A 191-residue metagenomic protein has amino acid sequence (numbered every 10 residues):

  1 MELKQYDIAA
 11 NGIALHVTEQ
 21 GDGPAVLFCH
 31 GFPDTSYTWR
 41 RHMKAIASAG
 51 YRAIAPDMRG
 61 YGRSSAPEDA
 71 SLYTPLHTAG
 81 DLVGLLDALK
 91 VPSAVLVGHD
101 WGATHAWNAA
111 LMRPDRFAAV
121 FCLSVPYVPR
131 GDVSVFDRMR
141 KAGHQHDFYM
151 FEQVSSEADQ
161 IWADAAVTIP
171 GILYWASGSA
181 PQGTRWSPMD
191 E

Functional and structural regions predicted by a protein language model:
M1-D7: Basic/polar N-terminal segments that are highly enriched at the extreme N-terminus, encompassing both cleavable
E2, L15, Y61-V97, W101-E191: Flexible "cap/lid" subdomain of the alpha/beta-hydrolase fold that forms the substrate-access gate
K4, G23, R52-I54, K90 (+1 more regions): A residue-level detector for conformationally permissive "hinge/kink" positions
Y6, A49-R52, G80, H105: Generic signature of intrinsically disordered, low-complexity, basic-rich segments and short cationic peptides
D7, F28-C29, R41-H42, V91 (+1 more regions): Alpha-helical interaction segments
H16-A66, L85: Conserved HGGG/HGGXW glycine-rich cap/lid loop of the alpha/beta-hydrolase fold
